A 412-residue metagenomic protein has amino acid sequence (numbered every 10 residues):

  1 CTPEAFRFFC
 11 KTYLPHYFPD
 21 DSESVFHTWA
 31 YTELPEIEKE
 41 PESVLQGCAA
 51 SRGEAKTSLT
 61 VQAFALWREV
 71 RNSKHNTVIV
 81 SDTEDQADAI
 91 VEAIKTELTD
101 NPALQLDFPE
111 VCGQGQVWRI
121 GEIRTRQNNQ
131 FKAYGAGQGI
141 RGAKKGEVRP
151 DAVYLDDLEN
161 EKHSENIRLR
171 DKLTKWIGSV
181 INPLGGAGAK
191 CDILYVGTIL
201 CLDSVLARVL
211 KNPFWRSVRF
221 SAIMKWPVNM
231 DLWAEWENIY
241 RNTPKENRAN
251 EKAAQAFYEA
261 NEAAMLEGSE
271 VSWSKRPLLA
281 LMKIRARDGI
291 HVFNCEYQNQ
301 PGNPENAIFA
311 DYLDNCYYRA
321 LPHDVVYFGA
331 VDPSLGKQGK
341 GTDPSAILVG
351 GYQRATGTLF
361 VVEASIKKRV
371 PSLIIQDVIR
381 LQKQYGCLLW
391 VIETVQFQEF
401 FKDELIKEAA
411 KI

Functional and structural regions predicted by a protein language model:
C1-V44: N-terminal accessory segments
E42-A63: Walker A/P-loop
V61-N72: Walker A/P-loop NTP-binding motif
V80-G139: Conserved nucleotide-state-sensing and coupling region of NTP-binding domains
G121-S179: Conserved RecA-like ASCE ATPase "motif II neighborhood" in helicase/translocase motors
D171, K175-N229: Replace "adjacent to P-loop NTPase cores in ATP/GTP-dependent enzymes" with "adjacent to NTP-binding cores
V196, L202-A207, A263-I412: RNase H-like, metal-dependent nuclease domains and their acidic two-metal-ion catalytic environment used
V205-P301: Conserved P-loop NTPase catalytic core
